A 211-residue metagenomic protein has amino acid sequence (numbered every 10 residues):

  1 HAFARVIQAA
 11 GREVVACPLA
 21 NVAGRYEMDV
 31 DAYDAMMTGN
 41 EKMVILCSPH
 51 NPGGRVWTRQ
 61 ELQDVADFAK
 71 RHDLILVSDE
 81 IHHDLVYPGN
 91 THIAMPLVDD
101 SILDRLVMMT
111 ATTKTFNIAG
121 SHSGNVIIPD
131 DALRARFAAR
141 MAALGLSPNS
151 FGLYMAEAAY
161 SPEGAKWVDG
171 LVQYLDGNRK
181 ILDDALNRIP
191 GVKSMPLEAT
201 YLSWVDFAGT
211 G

Functional and structural regions predicted by a protein language model:
H1, M36-G39, G191, F207-G211: Short, intrinsically disordered, charge-balanced linker/junction segments flanking boundaries in proteins
H1-V14: Substrate-binding/gating loop at the entrance of the active-site cleft, primarily in PLP-dependent aminotransferase-like
A10, R71-H72, I189: Helix C-cap/helix->beta junction micro-motif
L19-T91: Active-site phosphate-binding strand-loop segment of PLP-dependent enzymes
D99-Q173, D183-D184: Conserved core segment of the aminotransferase class I/II
E157, Q173-D183, K193-F207: Conserved glycine-rich beta-strand-loop-beta hairpin in the small C-terminal domain of fold type I
